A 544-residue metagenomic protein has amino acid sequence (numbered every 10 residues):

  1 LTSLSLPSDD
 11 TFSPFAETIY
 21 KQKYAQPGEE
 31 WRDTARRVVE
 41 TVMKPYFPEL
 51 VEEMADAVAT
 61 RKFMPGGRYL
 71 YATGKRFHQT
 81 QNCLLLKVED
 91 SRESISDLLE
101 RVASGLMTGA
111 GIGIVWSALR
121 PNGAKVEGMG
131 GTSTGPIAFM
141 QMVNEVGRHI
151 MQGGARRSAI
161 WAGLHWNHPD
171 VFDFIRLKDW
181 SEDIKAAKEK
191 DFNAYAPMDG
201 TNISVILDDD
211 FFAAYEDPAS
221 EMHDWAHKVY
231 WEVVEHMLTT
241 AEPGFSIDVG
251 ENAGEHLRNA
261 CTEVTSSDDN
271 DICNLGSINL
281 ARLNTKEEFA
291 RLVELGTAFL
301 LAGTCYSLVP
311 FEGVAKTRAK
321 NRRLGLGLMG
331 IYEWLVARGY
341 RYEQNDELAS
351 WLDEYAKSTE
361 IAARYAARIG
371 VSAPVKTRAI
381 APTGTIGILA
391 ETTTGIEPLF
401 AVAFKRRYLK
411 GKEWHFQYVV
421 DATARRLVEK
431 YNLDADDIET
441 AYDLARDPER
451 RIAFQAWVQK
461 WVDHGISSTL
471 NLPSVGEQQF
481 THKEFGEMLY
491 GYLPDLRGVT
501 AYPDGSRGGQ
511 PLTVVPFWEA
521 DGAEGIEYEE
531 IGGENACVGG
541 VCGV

Functional and structural regions predicted by a protein language model:
L1-T80, L86, E487, T500-G522 (+1 more regions): Acidic/polar, glycine-rich intrinsically disordered N-terminal extensions of enzymes
T2-P48, G128-M142, Q152-G254, L328-I361: Conserved, charged catalytic cores of large soluble enzymes
F12, E30, T73-F77, S91 (+13 more regions): Secondary-structure capping and boundary motifs in well-ordered enzyme cores
K21, Q26, V38-F47, A55-G128 (+7 more regions): Function-dense linear segments that define catalytic or interfacial modules in macromolecule-processing proteins
S96-S104, R120, T132-N144, K178-A194 (+3 more regions): Extended active-site and interfacial segments that coordinate phosphate-rich ligands in large catalytic machineries
P121-I160, K286-V309, K412-A453: A structural-propensity feature for long, helix-poor, extended segments
H256-D269, G276, L300-S307, P382 (+1 more regions): Catalytic alpha/beta core of large soluble enzyme barrels
T297-A315, A319, G330, L335-T383 (+1 more regions): Internal maturation/activation junctions in enzymes
